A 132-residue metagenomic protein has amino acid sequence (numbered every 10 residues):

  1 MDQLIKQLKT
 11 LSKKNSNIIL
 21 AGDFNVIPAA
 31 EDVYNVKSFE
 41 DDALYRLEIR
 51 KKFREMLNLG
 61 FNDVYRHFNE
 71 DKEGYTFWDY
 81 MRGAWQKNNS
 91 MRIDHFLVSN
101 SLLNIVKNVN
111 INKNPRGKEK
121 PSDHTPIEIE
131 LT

Functional and structural regions predicted by a protein language model:
D2-H95: Metal-dependent phosphoesterases centered on the DNase I-like endonuclease/exonuclease/phosphatase
D32, K107, E119: Short acidic, gly/pro-rich beta-turn/loop elements at beta-sheet edges and active-site/ligand-binding grooves
R66, V98, N108-I111: Hydrophobic/anchoring residues in structured secondary elements
L102-I105: Short helix-loop capping/hinge motifs at secondary-structure junctions, enriched in acidic/polar residues
N110-T132: Surface polyanion/phosphate-binding segment centered on an Asp-His-Pro turn
